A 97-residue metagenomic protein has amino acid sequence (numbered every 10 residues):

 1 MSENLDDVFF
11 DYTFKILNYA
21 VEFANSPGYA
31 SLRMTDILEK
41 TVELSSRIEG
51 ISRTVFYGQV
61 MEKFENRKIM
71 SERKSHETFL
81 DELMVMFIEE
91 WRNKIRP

Functional and structural regions predicted by a protein language model:
M1-A30, M84-R92: Short terminal alpha-helical segments
S2-F10, P27-T35, G50-T54, R73 (+2 more regions): Amphipathic, non-membrane alpha-helical segments in soluble helical-bundle scaffolds
F14, D36-E43, D81, V85: Generic structural signal for well-ordered, non-transmembrane alpha-helical segments in soluble/cytosolic regions
I16, I37, I48-I51, I69 (+2 more regions): Weak global preference for isoleucine
Y19-E65: Amphipathic alpha-helical interaction modules
E62-P97: Amphipathic alpha-helical binding modules
